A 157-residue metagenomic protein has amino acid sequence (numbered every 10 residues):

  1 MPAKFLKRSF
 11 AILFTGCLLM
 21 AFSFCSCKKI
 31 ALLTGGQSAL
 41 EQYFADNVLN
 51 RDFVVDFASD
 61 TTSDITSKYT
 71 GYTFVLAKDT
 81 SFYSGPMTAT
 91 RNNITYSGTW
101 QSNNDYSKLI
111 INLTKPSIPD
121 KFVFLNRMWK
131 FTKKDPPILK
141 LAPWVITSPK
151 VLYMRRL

Functional and structural regions predicted by a protein language model:
M1-C27: Sec-dependent bacterial lipoprotein signal peptides
C27-T95, D105-L157: Lipid interaction determinants
W100: Acyl-CoA/ACP chain-elongation machinery
